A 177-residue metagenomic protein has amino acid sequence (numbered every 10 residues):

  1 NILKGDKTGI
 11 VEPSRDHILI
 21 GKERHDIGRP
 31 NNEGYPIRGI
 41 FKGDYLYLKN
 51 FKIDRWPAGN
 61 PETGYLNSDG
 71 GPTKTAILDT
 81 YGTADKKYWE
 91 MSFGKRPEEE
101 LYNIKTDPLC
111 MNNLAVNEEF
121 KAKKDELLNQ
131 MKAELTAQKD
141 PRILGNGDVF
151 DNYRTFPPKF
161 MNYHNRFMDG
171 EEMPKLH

Functional and structural regions predicted by a protein language model:
N1-E100: C-terminal cap/loop subdomain of S1 sulfatases and analogous C-terminal strand-loop tails that border
T83-E99, I104-C110, L114-H177: Long, internal low-complexity/basic segments
